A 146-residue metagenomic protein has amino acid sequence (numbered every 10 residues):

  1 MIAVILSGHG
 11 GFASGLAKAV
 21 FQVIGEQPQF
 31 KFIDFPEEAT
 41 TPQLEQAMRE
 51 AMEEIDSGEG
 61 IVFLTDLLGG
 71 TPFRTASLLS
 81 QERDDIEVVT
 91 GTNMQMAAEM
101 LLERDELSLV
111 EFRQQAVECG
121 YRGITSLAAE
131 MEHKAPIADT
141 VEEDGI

Functional and structural regions predicted by a protein language model:
M1-I146: N-terminal loops that bind phosphate or other acidic moieties and the adjacent beta-alpha structural core
